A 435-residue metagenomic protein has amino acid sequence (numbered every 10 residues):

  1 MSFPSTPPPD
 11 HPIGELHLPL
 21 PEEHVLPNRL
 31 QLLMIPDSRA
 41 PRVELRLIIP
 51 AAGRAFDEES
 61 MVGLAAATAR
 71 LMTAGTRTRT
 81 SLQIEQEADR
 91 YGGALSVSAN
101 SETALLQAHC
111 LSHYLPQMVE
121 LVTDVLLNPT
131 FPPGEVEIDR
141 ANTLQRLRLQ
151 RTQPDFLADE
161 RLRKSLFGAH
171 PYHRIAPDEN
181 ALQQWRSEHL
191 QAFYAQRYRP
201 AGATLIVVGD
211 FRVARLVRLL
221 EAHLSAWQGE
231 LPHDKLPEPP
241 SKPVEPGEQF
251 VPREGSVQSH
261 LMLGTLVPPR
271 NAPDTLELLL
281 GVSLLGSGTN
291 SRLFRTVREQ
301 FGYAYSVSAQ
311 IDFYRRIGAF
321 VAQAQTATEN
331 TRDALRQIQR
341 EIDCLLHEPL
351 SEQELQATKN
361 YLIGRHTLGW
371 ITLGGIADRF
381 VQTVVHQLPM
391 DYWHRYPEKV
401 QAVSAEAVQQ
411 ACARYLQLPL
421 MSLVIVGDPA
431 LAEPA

Functional and structural regions predicted by a protein language model:
M1-Q86, Q107-C110, E120, Q191-T296 (+2 more regions): His/Glu-rich zincin catalytic helix
L33-I35, A40-R70, R79-L126, F156-N180 (+5 more regions): M16 family metallopeptidases and their MPP-like homologs
A74-T78, L126-G134: Short, polar/flexible loop-turn hinges at active-site or ligand-entry regions and domain interfaces
P132-I138, H233, L350: Conserved short beta-strand edge segments in small beta-sheet-based binding/regulatory domains
L149-T152, E245-S256, G364-I371: Short, low-order "capping/linker" segments at domain edges
Q184-Q191: Active-site glycine-rich loop that binds ribose-phosphate moieties when present
